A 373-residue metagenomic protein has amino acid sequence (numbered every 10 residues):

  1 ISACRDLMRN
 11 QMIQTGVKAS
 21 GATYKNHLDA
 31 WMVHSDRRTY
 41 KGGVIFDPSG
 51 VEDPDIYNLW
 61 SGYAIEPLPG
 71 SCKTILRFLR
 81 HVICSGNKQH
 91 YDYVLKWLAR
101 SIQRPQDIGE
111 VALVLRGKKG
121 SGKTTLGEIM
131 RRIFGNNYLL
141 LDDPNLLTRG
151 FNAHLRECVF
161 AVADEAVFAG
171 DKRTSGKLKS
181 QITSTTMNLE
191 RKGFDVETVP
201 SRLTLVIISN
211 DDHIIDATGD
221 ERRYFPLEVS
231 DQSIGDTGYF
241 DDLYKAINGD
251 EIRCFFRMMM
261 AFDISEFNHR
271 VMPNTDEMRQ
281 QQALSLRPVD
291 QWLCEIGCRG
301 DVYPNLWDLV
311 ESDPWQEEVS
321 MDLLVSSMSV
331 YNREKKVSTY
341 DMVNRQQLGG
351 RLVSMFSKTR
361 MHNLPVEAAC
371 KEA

Functional and structural regions predicted by a protein language model:
I1-P67, K73, Q103: Intein modules and their embedded homing endonuclease domains
F46-V162, T174, F225, V229 (+1 more regions): P-loop NTPase catalytic core of nucleic-acid-dependent motor ATPases
N145-L146, G193-F194, D220-R223, V229-I247 (+1 more regions): Positively charged interface segments
G150-R156, E190-I208: AAA+/SF3 P-loop NTPase mechanochemical coupling elements
V159-I182, I214-E221: Conserved AAA+/SF3 P-loop NTPase catalytic/coupling segment centered on the Walker-B
S175-E197: Conserved catalytic/switch belt of AAA+ P-loop NTPases
V199-R202, A217-L286, D290-Q291: Phosphate-sensing "switch" segment of ASCE/P-loop ATPases
L286-E318, S326: Positively charged, polyanion-binding regions of nucleic-acid-associated proteins
